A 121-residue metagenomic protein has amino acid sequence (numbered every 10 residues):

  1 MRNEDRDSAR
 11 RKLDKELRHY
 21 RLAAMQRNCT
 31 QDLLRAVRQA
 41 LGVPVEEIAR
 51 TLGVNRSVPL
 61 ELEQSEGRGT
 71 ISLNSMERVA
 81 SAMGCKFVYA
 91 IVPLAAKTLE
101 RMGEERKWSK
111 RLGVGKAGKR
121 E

Functional and structural regions predicted by a protein language model:
M1-D32, L94-E121: N-terminal flexible/basic segments that precede or flank functional cores
N3-E4, D32-T51: Short basic helix-loop element that most often maps to the first helix and adjoining turn of HTH DNA-binding modules
C29, A40, R68-I71: Helix-turn-helix/winged-helix DNA-binding modules
R35, L60-E61, E77: Key DNA-contacting residues within the recognition helix of helix-turn-helix
V45-E46, R56-V58, F87: The DNA-contacting recognition helix of HTH DNA-binding domains and analogous helical DNA-recognition elements
R50-I71: Recognition helix of helix-turn-helix/homeodomain-like DNA-binding domains that insert into the DNA major groove
S65, V92-L94: Beta-hairpin (beta-strand-turn-beta-strand) motif
L73-Y89: DNA major-groove recognition helix of helix-turn-helix/homeodomain DNA-binding modules
